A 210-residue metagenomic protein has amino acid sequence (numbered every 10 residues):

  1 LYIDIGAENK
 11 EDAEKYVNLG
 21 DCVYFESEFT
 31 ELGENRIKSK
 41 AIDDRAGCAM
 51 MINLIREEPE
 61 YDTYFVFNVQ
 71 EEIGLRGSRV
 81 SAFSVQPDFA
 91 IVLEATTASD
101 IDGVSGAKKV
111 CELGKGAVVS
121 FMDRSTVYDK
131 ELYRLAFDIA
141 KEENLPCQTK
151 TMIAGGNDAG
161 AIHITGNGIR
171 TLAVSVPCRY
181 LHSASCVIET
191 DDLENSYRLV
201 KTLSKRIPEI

Functional and structural regions predicted by a protein language model:
L1-I210: N-terminal hydrophobic/helix-forming segments and targeting peptides
